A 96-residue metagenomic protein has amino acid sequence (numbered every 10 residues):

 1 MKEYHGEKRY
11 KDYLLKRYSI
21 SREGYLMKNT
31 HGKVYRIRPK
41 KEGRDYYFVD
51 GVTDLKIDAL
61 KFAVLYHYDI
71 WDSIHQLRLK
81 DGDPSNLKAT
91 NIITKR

Functional and structural regions predicted by a protein language model:
M1-H75, D81-R96: Conserved recognition-core residues within compact binding domains
